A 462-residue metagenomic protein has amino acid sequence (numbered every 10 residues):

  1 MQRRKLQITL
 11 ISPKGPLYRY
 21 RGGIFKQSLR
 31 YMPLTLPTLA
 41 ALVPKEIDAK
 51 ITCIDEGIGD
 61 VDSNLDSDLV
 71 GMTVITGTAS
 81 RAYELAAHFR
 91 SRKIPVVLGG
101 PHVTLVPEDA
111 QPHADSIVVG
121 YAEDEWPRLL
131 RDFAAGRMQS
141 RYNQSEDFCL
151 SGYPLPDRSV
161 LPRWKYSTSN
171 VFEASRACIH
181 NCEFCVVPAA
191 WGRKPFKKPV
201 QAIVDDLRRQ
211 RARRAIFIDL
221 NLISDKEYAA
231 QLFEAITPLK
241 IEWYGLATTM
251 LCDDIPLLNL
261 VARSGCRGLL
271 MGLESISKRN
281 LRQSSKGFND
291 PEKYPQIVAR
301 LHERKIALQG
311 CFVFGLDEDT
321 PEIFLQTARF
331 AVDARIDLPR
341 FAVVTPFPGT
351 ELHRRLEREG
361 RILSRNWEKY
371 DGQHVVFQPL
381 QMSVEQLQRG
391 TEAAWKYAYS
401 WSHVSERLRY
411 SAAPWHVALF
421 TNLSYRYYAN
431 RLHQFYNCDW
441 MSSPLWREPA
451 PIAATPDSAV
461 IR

Functional and structural regions predicted by a protein language model:
Q2-L10, L17, D48-C53, L65-D68 (+5 more regions): Radical SAM enzyme core and accessory elements
Q2-Q210, R214: Acidic, low-complexity intrinsically disordered segments
P13-Y20, E108-D109, H180, E227 (+4 more regions): Flexible glycine/acidic-rich beta-alpha junction loops that bind and position SAM and/or redox cofactors in anaerobic
L39-K50, Q210, I297-L308, A334 (+1 more regions): A structural motif corresponding to the C-terminal end of an alpha-helix and its immediate exit/capping segment
L42-E46, H88, R92, D109 (+11 more regions): Alpha-helical structural signal in soluble globular domains
D62, S67-T76, A230-I236, K240 (+2 more regions): Short, electropositive alpha-helical surface patch
D109-R128, L260-L270, Q326-F341: Structural recognition of alpha->loop->beta junctions
L155-Q309, L316, E322-R329: Radical SAM [4Fe-4S] cluster-binding motif and immediate context
